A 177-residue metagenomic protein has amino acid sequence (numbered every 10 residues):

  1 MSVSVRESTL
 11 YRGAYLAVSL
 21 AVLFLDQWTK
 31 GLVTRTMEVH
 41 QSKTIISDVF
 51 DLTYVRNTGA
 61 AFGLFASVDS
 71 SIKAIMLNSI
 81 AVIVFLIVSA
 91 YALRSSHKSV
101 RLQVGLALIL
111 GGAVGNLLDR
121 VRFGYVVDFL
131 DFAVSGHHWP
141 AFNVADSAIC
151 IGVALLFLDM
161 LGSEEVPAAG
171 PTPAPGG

Functional and structural regions predicted by a protein language model:
M1-G177: Alpha-helical transmembrane bundles and membrane-interface segments of multipass inner-membrane proteins
